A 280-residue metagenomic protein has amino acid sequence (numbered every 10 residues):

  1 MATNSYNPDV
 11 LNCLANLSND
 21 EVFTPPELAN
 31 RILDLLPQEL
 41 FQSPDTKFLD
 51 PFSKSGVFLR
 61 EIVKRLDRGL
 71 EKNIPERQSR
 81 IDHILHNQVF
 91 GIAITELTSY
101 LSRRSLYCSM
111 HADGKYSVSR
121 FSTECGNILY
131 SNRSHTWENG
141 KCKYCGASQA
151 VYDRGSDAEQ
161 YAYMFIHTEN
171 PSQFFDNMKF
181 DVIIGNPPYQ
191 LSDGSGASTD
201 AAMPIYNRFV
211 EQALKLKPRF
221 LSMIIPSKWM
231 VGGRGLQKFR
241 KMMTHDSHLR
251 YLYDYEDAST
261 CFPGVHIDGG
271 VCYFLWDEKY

Functional and structural regions predicted by a protein language model:
A2-Y251, D257-C261, G270, E278-Y280: SAM-dependent methyltransferase catalytic region
